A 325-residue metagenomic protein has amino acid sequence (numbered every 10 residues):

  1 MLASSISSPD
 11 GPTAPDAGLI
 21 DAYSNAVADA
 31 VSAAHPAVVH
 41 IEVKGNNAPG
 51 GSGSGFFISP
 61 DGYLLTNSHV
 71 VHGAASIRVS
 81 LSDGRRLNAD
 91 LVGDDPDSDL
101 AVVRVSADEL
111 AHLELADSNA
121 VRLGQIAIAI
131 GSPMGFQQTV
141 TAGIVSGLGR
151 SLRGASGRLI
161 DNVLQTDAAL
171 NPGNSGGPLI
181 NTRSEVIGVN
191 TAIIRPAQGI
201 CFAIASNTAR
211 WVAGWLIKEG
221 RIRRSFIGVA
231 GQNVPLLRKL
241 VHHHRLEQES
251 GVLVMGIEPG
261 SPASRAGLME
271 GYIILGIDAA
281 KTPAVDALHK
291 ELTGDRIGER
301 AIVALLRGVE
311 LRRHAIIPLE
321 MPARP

Functional and structural regions predicted by a protein language model:
M1-S250, T293, V309, M321-P325: Serine-dependent protease modules
V70, D117, F202, G256 (+2 more regions): A structural signal for short, well-ordered beta-strand elements
A107-H112, V252-E258, T282-V285: Short, structured beta-strand/loop micro-motifs enriched in basic residues and often containing a Trp
I180, L253, S264: Conserved Rossmann-like nucleotide-binding pocket used by diverse enzymes that bind dinucleotide cofactors
G214-R223, L240, R265-M269, L275-T282 (+1 more regions): PDZ-domain C-terminal substructure recognizer with occasional recognition of PDZ-binding tails
